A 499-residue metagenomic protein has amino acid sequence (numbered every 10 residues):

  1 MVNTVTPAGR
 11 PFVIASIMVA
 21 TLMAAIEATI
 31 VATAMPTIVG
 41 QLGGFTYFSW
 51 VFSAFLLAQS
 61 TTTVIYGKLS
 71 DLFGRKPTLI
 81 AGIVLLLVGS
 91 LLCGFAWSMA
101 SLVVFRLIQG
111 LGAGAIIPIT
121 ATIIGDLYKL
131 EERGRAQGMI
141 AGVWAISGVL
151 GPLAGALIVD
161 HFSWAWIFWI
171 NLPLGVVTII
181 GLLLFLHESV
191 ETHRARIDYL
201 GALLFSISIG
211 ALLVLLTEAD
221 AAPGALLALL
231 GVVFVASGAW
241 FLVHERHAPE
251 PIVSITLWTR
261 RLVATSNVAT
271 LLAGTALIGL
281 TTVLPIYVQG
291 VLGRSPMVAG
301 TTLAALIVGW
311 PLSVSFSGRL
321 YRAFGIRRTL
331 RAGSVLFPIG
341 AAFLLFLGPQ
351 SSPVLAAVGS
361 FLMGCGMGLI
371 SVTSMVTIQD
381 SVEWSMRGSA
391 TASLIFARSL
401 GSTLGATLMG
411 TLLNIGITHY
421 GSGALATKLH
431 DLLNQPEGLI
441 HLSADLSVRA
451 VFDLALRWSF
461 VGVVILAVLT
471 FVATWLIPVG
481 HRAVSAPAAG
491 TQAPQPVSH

Functional and structural regions predicted by a protein language model:
V2-A8, V177-S206, A222, R246-A264 (+3 more regions): Flexible interhelical linker loops that connect adjacent transmembrane helices in multi-pass membrane transporters
V2-V13, I17-V19, E437-H499: Transmembrane-helix exit segments and adjacent C-terminal regions of multi-pass membrane proteins
R10-T33, T46-A54, K76, G142 (+5 more regions): 12-transmembrane solute porter fold
I38-V39, L69-S70, A154-F162, L216 (+4 more regions): Interfacial helix-cap and linker-helix signal at transmembrane-aqueous boundaries of multi-pass secondary transporters
G40-Q41, D71-L72, F95-W97, D126 (+5 more regions): Membrane-helix boundary and inter-helical linker elements of multi-pass secondary transporters
S60-T61, L91, V149, S206 (+3 more regions): Hydrophobic/small/kink-forming positions within alpha-helical transmembrane segments of polytopic membrane proteins
T63-L200, E218: Helix-loop-helix hairpins in multi-pass membrane proteins, especially solute transporters
P173-V190, S206-E218, V233-H247, T470-P478: C-terminal membrane-cytosol helix-exit motif in multi-pass small-molecule transporters
